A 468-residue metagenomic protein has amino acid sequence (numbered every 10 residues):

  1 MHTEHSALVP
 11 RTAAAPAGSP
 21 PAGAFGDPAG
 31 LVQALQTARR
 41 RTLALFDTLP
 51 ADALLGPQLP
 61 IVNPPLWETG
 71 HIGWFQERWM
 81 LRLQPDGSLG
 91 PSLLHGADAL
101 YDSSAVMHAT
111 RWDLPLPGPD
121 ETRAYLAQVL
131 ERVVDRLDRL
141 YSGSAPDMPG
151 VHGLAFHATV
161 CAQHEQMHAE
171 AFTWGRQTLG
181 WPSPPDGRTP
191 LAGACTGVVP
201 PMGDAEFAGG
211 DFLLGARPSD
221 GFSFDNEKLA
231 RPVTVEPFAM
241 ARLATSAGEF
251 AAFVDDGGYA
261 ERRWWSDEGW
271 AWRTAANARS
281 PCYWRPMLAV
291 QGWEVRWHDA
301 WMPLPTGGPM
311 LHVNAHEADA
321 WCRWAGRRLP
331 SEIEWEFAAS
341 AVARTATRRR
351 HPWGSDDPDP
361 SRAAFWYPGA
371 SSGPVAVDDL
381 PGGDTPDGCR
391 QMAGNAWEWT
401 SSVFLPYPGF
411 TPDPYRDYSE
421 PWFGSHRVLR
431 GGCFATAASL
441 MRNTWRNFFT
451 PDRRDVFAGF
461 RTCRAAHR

Functional and structural regions predicted by a protein language model:
H2-N63, W67-R132, R136, A155-T159 (+10 more regions): Disulfide-stabilized, aromatic/cysteine-rich ligand-recognition loop
L140, V151-A155: A conserved hydrophobic secondary-structure block that centers on an alpha-helix together with its immediately flanking
P146-M148: Glycine-focused motif/segment detector
C161, E165-M167, A171-C195, P200-S223 (+2 more regions): Functional-site microenvironments in short loops/helix caps that host divalent-cation chemistry
